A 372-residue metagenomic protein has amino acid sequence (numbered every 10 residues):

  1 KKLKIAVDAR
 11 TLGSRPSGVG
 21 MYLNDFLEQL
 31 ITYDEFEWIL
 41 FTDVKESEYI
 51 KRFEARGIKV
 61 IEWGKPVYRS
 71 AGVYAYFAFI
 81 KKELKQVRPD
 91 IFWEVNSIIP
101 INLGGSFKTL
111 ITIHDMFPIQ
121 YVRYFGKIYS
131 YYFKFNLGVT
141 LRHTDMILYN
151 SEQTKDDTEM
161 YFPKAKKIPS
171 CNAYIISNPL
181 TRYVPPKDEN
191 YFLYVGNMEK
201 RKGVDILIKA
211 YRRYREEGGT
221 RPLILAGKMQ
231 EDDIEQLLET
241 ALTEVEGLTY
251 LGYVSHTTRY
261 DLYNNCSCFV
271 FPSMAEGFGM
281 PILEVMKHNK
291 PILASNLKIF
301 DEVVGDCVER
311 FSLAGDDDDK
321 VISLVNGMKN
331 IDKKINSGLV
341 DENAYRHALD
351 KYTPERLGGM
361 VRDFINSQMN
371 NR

Functional and structural regions predicted by a protein language model:
K1-R372: Carbohydrate transferase catalytic cores enriched for Leloir-type hexosyltransferases
